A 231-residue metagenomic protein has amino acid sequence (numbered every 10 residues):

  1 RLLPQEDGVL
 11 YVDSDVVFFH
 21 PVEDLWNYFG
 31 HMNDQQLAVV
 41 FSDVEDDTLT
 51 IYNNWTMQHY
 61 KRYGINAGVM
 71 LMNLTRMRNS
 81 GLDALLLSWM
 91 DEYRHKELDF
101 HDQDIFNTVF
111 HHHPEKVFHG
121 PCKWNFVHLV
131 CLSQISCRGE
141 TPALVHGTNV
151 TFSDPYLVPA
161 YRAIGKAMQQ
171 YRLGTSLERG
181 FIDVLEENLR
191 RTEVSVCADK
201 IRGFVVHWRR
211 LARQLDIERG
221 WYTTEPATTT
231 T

Functional and structural regions predicted by a protein language model:
R1-D47, L71-M72: GT-A fold catalytic core of metal-dependent nucleotide-sugar glycosyltransferases, centered on the diacidic
P4-E6, N54-H59, D102: Glycine-centered secondary-structure boundary/capping sites
V12-V16, V39-I51, G64, E92-K96 (+1 more regions): Short linear motifs at secondary-structure transitions and domain/linker junctions
P21-E23, L49-T50, V130-S133: A short acidic (Asp/Glu
V22-L25, I51-Y52, D83-L85, V158-P159: Short coil/turn segments at secondary-structure boundaries
L25-W26, N54-T56, L87-E92: Short helix/strand-bridging catalytic loops that position acidic/His residues to coordinate divalent metals and engage
D34-M57, P159-I164: A short, conserved beta-to-alpha structural element at the edge of catalytic cores that scaffolds binding
Y60-T231: A glycosyltransferase accessory/donor-loop signature
